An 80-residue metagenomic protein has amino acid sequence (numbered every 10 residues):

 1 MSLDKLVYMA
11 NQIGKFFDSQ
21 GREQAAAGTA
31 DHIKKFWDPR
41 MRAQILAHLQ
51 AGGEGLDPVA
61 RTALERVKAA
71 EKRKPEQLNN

Functional and structural regions predicted by a protein language model:
M1-N80: Intrinsically disordered, low-complexity, basic-enriched segments
